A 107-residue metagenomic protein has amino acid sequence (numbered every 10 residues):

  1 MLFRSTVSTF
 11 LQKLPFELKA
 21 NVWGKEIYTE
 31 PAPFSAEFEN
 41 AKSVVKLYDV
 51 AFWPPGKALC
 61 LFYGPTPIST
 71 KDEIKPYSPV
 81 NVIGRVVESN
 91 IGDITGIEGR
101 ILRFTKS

Functional and structural regions predicted by a protein language model:
S5-T9, K13-S107: Glycine-rich active-site loops that engage anionic ligands at enzyme catalytic sites
